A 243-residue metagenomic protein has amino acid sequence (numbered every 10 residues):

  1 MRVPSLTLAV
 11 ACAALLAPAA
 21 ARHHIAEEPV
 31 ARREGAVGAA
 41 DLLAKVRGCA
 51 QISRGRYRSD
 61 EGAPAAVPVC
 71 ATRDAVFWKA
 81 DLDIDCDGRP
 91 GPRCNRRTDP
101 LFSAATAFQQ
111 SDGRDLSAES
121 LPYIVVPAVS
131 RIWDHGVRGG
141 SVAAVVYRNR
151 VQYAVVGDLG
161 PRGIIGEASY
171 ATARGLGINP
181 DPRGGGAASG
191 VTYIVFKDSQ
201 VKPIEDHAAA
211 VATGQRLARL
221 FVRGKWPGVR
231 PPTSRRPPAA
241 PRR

Functional and structural regions predicted by a protein language model:
V3-P4, L8-E28: Bacterial Sec-dependent signal peptides at the C-terminal "C-region" and cleavage site
R22-R150, G163, G175-R183, K197-T233: Cell wall/extracellular polymer interaction/catalysis modules
Y123-V125, V155, T192-I194: Soluble periplasmic/extracytoplasmic beta-strand elements of cell-envelope proteins
Q152-P161: Short beta-strand-centered aromatic/proline hotspots
R162-T172: Short, solvent-exposed secondary-structure boundary/capping segments
G184-T192: Intrinsically disordered, low-complexity linker and terminal regions at domain boundaries
T233-R243: Compositionally biased, proline/threonine/alanine/serine-rich low-complexity intrinsically disordered stretches
